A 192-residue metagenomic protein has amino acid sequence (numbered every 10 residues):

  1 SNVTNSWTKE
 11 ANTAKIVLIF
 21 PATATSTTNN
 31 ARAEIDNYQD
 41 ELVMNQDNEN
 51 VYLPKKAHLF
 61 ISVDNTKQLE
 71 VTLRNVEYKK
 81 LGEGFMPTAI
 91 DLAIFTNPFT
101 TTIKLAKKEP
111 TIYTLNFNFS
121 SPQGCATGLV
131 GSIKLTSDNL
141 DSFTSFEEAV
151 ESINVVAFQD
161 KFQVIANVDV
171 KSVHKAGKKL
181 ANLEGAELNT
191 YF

Functional and structural regions predicted by a protein language model:
N2-S120: Long, acidic/polar, low-complexity amphipathic helices and coiled-coil-like
V3-R32, A126, S142-V155, F162-V164 (+1 more regions): Extended assembly/interaction regions that build large supramolecular complexes
N65-K67, E109, Q123-T127, F162 (+1 more regions): Residue-level signal for glycine
I94-V156: A contiguous, well-structured "functional interface" segment within a domain
G128-F192: Intrinsically disordered, low-complexity segments enriched in Gly and acidic/Ser/Thr residues that form flexible
